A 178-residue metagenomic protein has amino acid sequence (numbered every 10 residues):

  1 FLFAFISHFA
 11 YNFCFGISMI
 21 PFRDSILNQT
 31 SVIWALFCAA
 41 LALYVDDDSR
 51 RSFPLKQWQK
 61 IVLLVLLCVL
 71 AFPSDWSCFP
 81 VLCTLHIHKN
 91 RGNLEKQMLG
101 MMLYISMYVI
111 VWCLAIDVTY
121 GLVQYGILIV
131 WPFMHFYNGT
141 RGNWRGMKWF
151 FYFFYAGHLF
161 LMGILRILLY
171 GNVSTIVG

Functional and structural regions predicted by a protein language model:
F1-G178: Alpha-helical transmembrane segments and their immediate juxtamembrane cytosolic regions
